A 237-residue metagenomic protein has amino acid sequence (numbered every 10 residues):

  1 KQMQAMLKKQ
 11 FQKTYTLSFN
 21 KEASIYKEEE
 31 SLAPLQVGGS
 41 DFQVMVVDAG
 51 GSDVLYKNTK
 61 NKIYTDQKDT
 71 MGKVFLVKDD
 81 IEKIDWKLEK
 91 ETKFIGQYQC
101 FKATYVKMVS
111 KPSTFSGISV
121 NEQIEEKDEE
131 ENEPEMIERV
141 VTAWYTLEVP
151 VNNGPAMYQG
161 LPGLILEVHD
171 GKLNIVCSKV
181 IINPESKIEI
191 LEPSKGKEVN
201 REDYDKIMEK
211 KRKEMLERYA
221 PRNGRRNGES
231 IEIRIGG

Functional and structural regions predicted by a protein language model:
K1-G237: Extended soluble regions of mature proteins
